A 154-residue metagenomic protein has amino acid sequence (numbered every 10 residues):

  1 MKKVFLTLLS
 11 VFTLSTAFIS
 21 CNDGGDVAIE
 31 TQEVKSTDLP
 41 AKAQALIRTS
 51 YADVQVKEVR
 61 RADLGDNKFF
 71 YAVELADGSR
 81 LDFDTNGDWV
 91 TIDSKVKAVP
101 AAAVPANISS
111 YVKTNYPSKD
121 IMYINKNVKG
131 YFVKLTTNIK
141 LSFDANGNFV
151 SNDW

Functional and structural regions predicted by a protein language model:
M1-V4: Positively charged n-region of N-terminal signal peptides that target proteins for export
L6-T7, R48: Short amphipathic alpha-helical "recognition" segments used for binding
T7-T13: Sec-dependent N-terminal signal peptides
T16-S20: C-terminal motif of bacterial Sec signal peptides marking the signal peptidase cleavage site
C21-I29: Bacterial lipoprotein signal-peptidase II cleavage site
A28-W154: First exposed extracellular module after export/assembly in secreted or surface-exposed proteins
